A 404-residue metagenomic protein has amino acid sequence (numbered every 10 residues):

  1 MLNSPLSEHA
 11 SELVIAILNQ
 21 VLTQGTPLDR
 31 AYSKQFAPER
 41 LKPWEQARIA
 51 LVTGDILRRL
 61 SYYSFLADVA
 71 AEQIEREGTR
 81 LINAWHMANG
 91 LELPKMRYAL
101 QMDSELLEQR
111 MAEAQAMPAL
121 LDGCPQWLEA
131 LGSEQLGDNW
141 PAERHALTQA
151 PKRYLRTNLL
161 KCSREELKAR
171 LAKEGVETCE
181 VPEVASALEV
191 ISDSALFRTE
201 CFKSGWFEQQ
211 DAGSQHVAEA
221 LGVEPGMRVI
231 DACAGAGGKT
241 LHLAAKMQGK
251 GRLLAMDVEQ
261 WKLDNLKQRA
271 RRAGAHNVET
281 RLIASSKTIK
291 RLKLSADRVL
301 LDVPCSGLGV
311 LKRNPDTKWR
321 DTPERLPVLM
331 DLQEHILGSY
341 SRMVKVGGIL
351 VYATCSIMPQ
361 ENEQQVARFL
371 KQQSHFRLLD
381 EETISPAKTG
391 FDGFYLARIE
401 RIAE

Functional and structural regions predicted by a protein language model:
M1-A195: Class I Rossmann-like S-adenosyl-L-methionine
E129-A130, M256-W261, N265, T317-V344: Glycine-rich S-adenosyl-L-methionine
V190-R228: SAM-dependent Rossmann-like transferase core, predominantly class I methyltransferases with a strong bias toward
P225-G226, G249-K250, V344-I349: Short glycine-dipeptide loop
G226-C233, L254: Conserved class I S-adenosyl-L-methionine
T240-A244: Conserved SAM-dependent methyltransferase scaffold
E259-L294: S-adenosyl-L-methionine
I283-L300, P304-S306, R313, T322 (+3 more regions): C-terminal catalytic and target-recognition region of SAM-dependent MTase-like enzymes, primarily methyltransferases
